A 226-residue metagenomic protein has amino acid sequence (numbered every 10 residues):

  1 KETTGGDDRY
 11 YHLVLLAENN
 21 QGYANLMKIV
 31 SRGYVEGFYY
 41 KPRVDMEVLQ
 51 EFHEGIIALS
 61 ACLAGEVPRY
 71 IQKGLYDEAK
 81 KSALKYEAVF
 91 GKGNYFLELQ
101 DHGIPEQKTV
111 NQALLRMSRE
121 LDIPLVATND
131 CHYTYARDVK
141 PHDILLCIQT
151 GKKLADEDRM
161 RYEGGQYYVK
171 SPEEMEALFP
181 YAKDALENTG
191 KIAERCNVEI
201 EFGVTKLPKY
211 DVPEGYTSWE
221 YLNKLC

Functional and structural regions predicted by a protein language model:
K1-C226: Phosphodiester-processing cores and adjacent nucleic acid-binding clamps
